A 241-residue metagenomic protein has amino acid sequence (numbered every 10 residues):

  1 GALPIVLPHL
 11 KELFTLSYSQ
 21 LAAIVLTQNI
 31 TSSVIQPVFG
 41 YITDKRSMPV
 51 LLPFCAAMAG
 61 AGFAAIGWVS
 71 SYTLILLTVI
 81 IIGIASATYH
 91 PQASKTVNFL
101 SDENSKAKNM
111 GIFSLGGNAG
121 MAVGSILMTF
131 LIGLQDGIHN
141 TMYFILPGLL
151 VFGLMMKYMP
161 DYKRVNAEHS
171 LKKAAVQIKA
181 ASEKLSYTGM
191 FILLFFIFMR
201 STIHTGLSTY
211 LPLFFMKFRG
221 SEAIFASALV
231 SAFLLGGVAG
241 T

Functional and structural regions predicted by a protein language model:
G1, N29-P37, A122, L234-T241: Residue-level signature of mid-helix packing/kink "hotspots" within the transmembrane helices of 12-pass Major
L3-P4, T188-S231: Extracytoplasmic gate region of multi-pass secondary transporters
L10-K11, I42-T43, L127-Q135, F215-M216: Interfacial helix-cap and linker-helix signal at transmembrane-aqueous boundaries of multi-pass secondary transporters
V34-S70: Conserved MFS/SLC helix-loop-helix module at the cytosolic interface between two early adjacent transmembrane helices
G62, T73-I81: Paired small-residue
T78-G116: Cytoplasmic helix-loop-helix junction between adjacent transmembrane helices in 12-TM secondary transporters
F113-P160: Helix-loop-helix hairpin linking two adjacent transmembrane segments in secondary transporters
K157-A180: Flexible cytoplasmic inter-helical loops of multi-pass small-molecule transporters
